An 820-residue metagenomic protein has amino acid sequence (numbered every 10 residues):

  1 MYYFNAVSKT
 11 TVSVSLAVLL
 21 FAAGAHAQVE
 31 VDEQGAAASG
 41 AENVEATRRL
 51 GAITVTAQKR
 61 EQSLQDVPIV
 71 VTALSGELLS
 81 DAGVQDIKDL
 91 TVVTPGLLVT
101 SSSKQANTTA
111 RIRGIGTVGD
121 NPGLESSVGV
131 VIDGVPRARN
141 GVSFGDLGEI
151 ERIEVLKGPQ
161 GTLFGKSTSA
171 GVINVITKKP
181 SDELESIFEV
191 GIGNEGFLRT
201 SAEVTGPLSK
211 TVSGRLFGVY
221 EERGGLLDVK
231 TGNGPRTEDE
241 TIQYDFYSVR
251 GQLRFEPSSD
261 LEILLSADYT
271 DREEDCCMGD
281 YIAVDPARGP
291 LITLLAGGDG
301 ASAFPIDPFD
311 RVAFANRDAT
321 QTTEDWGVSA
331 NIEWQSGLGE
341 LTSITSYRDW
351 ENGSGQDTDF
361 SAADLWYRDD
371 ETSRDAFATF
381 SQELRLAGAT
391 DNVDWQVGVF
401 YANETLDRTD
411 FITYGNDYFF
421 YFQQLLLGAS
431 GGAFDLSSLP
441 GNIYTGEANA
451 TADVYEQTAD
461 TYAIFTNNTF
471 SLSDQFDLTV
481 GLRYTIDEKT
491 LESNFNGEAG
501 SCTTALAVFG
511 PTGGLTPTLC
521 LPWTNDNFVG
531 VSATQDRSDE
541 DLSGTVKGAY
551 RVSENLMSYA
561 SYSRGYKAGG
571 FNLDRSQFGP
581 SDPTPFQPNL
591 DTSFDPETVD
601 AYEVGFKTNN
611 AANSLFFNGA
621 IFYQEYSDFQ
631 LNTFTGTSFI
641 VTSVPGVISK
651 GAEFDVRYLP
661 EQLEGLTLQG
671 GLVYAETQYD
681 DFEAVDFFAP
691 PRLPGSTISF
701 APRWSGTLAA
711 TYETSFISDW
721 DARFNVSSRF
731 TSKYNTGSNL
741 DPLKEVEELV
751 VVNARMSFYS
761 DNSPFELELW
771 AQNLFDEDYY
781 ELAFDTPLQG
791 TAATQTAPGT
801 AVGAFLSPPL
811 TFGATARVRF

Functional and structural regions predicted by a protein language model:
G40, A46-E183, V604: Acidic, small-polar-rich N-terminal luminal/periplasmic segments of exported/outer-membrane proteins
E125-S127, R139, G148-K157, T162-V249 (+6 more regions): Outer-membrane beta-barrel translocator/receptor signature
N174, S181-E183, G191, E203-F304 (+7 more regions): Periplasmic-side early beta-strands and strand-to-turn transitions of outer-membrane beta-barrels
V190-N194, Y220-G224, Y269-E273, S336 (+13 more regions): Transmembrane beta-strands of outer-membrane beta-barrel pores
R254-S258, L386-A387, G398-A402, Y455-Q624: Structural signature of Gram-negative outer-membrane beta-barrels, strongest in the C-terminal barrel of TonB-dependent
S329-S336, E340-S346, W350-Q356, R551-S563 (+5 more regions): Membrane-embedded beta-barrel scaffold of Gram-negative outer-membrane proteins
D394-Q396, D474-L478, S614-Y626, T642-S738 (+1 more regions): Gram-negative outer-membrane beta-barrel transporters
G415, R729-G737, F758-F820: C-terminal beta-signal and adjacent terminal beta-strands/loops of Gram-negative outer-membrane beta-barrel proteins
